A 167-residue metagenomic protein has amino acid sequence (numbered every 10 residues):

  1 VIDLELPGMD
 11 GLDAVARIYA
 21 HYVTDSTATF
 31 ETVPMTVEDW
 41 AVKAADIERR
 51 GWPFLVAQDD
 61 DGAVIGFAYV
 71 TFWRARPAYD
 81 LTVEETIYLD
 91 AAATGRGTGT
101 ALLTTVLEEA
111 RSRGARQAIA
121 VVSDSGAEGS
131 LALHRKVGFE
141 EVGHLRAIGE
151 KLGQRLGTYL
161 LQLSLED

Functional and structural regions predicted by a protein language model:
V1-V15: A short beta-loop-alpha structural element at the N-terminal edge of CoA-dependent acyl/N-acetyltransferase catalytic
A16, A20-A44: Conserved GNAT-fold acetyl-CoA-binding loop/helix
P34-A92, L103-T104, E109, S164-E166: Acetyl-CoA-dependent GNAT
W52, L156-L160: Short hydrophobic/aromatic beta-strand or adjacent loop that forms the aromatic wall/cage of a ligand/substrate-binding
Y69-F72, V121-S123, R135, E140-G157: Conserved catalytic-core motifs of GNAT/GCN5-like acyltransferases
I87-A92, R96, D124-G126: Active-site acidic-Proline motif in GNAT/NAT acetyltransferases
G95-A110, E128-K136: Conserved acetyl-CoA-binding loop-helix of GNAT-fold acetyltransferases
A110-S123: Conserved GNAT acetyl-CoA-binding A-motif
